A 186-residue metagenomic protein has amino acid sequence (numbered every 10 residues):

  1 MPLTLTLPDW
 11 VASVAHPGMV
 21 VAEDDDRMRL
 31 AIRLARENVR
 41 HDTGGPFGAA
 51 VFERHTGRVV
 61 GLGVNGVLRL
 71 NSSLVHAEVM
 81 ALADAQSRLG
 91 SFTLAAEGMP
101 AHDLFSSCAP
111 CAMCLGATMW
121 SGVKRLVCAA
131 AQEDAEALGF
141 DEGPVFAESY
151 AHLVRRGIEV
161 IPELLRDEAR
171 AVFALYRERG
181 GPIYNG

Functional and structural regions predicted by a protein language model:
M1-N38, A117, S121-G186: Zinc-dependent deaminase
R40-G44: Short loop/turn motifs at secondary-structure junctions and domain boundaries
F47-E53, G57: Short beta-strand scaffold segments in enzyme catalytic cores
V60-G61: A structural microfeature
G66-M80: A short, polar/charged loop-to-alpha-helix boundary motif
H76-L94: Short, solvent-exposed cationic patches
A95-C108: Immediate flanking context of iron-sulfur cluster ligation sites
C111-C114: Short cysteine clusters
